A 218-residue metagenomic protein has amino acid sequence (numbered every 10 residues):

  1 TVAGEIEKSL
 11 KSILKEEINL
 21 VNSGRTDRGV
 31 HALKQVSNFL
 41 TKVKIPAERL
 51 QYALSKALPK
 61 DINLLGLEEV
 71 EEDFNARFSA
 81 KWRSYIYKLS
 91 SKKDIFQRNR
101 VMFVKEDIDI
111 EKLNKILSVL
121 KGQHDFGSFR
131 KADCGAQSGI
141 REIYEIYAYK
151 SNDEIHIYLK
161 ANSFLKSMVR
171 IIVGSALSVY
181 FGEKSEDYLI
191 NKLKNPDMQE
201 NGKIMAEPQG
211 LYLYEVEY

Functional and structural regions predicted by a protein language model:
T1-Y218: Structured-RNA-binding interfaces characteristic of tRNA pseudouridine synthases
